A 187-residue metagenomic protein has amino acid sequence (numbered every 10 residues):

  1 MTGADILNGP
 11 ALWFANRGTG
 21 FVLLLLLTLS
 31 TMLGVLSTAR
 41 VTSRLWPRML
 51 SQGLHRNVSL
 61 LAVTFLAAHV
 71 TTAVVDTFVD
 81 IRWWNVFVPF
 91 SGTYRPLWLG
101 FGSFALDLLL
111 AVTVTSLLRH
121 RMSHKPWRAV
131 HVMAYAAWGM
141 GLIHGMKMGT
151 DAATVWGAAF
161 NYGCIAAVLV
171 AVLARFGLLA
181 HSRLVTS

Functional and structural regions predicted by a protein language model:
M1-S187: Membrane-embedded alpha-helical bundles that constitute the cytochrome b-like, heme-associated redox core of multi-pass
